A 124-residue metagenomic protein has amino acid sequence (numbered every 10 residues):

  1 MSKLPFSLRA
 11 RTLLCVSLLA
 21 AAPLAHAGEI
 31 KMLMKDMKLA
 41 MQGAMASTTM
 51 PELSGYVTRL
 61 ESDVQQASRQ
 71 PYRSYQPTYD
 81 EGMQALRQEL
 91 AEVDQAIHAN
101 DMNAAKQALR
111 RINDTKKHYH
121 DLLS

Functional and structural regions predicted by a protein language model:
S2-L14: Bacterial N-terminal signal peptides that target proteins for export
L14-C15, A25: Cleavable N-terminal signal peptides
V16-S17, A99: Hydrophobic residues within membrane-embedded alpha helices
A20-A22: N-terminal signal peptide c-region/cleavage motif recognized by signal peptidases
A27-S124: Mature extracytoplasmic or organellar-lumen-exposed domains after removal of signal/transit peptides
